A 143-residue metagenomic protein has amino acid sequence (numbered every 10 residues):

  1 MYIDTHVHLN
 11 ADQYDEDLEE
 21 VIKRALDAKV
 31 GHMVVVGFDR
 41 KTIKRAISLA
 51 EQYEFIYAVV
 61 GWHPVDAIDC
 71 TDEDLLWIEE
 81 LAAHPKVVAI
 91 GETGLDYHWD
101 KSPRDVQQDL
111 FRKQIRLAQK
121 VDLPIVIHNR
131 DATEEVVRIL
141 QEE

Functional and structural regions predicted by a protein language model:
M1-E143: Mid-domain alpha/beta scaffold segments of enzyme catalytic cores
